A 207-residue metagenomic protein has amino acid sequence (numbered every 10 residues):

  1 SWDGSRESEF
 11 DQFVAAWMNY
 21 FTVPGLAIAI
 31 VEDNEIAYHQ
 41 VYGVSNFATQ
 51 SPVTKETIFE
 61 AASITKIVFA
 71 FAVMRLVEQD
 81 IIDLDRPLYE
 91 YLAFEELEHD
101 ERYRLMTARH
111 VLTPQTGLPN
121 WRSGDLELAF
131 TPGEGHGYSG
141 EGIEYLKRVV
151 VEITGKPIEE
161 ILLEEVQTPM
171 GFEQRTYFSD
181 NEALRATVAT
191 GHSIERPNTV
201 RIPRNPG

Functional and structural regions predicted by a protein language model:
W2-F59, I81, W121-A129: Short, conserved catalytic-motif segment at the N-terminal edge
R6, F10-F13, T22, L26-A27 (+8 more regions): Stable alpha-helical elements in mature extracytoplasmic
D11-V14, I28, N34, T57-D85 (+1 more regions): Active-site SXXK
I30-E32, L92, S179: A general secondary-structure junction signal
V41, P52, E60, P87-Y91 (+2 more regions): Conserved beta-strand positions that form and line the central face of beta-propeller blades
N46, E98-G207: Short, surface-exposed loop or secondary-structure junction motifs that flank catalytic or metal-binding residues
A72-V77, L92, L112-P119: Generic hydrophobic/packing signal
L84-H99, P169-M170: Short, glycine/proline-biased beta-turn/loop segments that scaffold the active-site neighborhood
